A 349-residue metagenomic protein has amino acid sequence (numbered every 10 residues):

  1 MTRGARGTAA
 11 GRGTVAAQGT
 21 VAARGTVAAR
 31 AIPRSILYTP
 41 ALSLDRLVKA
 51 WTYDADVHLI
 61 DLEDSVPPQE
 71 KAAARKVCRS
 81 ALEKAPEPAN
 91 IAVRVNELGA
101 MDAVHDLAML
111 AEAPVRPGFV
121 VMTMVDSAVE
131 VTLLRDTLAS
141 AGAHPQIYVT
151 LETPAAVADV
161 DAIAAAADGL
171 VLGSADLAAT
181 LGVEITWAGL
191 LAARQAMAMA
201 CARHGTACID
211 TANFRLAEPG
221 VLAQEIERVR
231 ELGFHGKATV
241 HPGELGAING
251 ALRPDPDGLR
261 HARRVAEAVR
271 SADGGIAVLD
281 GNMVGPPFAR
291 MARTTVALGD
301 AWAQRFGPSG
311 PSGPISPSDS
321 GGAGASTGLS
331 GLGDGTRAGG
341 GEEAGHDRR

Functional and structural regions predicted by a protein language model:
M1-G7, A22-R349: Expand to "…catalyze enediolate/carbanion chemistry for C-C bond making/breaking, isomerization, decarboxylation
